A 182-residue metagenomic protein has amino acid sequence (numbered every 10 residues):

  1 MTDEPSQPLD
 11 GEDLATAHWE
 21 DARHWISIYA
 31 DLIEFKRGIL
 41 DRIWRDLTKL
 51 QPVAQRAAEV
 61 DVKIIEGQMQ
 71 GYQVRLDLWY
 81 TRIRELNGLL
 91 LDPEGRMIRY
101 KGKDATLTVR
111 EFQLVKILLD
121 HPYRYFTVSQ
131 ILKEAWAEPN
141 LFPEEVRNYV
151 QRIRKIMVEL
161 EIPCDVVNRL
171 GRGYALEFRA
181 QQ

Functional and structural regions predicted by a protein language model:
T2-D13, Y80-R84, Q181-Q182: Short, charged, intrinsically disordered terminal tails
D3-G38: Short, charge/polar-rich alpha-helical segments
D13-T16, L32-D61: Short E/K-rich amphipathic alpha-helical oligomerization segments
I28, F35, A57, D61-I64 (+4 more regions): Alpha-helical initiation/capping and key positions within long helical/coiled-coil segments
D61-R84: Amphipathic alpha-helical coiled-coil segments
L90-Q113, A175-Q182: A structural micro-motif at secondary-structure boundaries
G102-T106, Q113-Y149, M157-E159: Positively charged, aromatic-enriched patches within helix-turn-helix-type DNA-binding elements, predominantly
D165-E177: Minor-groove-contacting beta-hairpin "wing" of winged helix-turn-helix DNA-binding domains
